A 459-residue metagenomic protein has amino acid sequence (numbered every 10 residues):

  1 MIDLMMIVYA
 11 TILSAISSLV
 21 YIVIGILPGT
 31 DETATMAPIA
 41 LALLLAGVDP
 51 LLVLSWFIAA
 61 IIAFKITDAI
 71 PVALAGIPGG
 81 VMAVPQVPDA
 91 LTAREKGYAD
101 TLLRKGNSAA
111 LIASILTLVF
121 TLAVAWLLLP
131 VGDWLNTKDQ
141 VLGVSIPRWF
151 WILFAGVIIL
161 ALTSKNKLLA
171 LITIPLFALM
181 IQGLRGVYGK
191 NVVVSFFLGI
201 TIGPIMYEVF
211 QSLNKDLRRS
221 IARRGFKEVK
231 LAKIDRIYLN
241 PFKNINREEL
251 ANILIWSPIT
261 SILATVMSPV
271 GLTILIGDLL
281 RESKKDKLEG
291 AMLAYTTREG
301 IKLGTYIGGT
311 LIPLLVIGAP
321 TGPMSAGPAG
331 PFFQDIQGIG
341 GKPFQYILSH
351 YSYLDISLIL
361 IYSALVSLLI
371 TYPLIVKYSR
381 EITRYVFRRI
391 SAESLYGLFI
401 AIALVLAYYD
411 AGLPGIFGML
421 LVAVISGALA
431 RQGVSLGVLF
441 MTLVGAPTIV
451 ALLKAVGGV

Functional and structural regions predicted by a protein language model:
M1-D49, P130-L142, V194-G290, I402-L404: Helix-loop-helix hairpins and the membrane-proximal interhelical loops of multi-pass alpha-helical transport proteins
S17-E32, A63-G76, I158-S164, S257-S268 (+2 more regions): Transmembrane alpha-helix interface/packing and boundary motifs in multi-pass membrane proteins, characterized by
V23-A34, D49-P50, I158-T173, V316-P320 (+3 more regions): Membrane-helix interface "capping/anchor" motifs
T35-I39, L169-I181, S325-G330, Y396-I400 (+2 more regions): Central hydrophobic cores of alpha-helical transmembrane segments in multi-pass integral membrane proteins
A42-L45, A63-F64, G156-L160, L179-Q182 (+5 more regions): Alpha-helical transmembrane segments and their membrane-interface exit regions
I58-P147, G271-G397: Helix-loop-helix junctions within the multi-pass membrane cores of secondary transporters/permeases
I146-W149, G186-I202, P414-F417, L436-M441: Loop-to-transmembrane alpha-helix initiation sites
I449-V459: Juxtamembrane boundary at the C-terminal end of a transmembrane helix
